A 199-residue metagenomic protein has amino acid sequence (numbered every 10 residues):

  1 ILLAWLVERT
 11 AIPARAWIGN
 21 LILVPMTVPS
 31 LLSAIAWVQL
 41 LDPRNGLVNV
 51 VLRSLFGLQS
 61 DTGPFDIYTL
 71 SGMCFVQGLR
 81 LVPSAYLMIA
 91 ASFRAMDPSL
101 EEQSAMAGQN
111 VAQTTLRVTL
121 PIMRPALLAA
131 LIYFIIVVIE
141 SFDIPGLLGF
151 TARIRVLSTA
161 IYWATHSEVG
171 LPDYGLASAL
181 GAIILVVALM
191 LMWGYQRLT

Functional and structural regions predicted by a protein language model:
I1-R94, I122-D143, L147, A177-Q196: Membrane-water interface segments at the C-terminal ends of transmembrane alpha-helices in multi-pass inner-membrane
T10, M96-M123: Short helix-to-coil transition segments within interhelical loops that connect adjacent transmembrane helices
G19-I22, V50-G57, P98-M106, R117 (+1 more regions): Short amphipathic alpha-helical coupling elements at transmembrane boundaries
L21, V48-N49, A112, I154 (+1 more regions): Amphipathic alpha-helical segments in well-structured domains
D61-D66, W163-G175: Membrane-interface segments at the starts/ends of alpha-helical transmembrane spans
D143-G170: Glycine-rich helix-loop "coupling/hinge" segments at transmembrane-helix boundaries in multipass transporters
